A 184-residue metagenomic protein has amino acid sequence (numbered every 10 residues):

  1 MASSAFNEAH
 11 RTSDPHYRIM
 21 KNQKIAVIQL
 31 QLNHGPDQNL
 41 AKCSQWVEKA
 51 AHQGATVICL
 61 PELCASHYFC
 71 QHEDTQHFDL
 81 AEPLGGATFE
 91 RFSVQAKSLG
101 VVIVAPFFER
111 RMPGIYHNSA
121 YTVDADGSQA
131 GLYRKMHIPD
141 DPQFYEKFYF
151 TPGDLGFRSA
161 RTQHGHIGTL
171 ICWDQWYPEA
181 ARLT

Functional and structural regions predicted by a protein language model:
E8-I19: Short, Lys/Arg-enriched N-terminal segments with co-localized hydrophobic residues within the first ~10-30 amino acids
K21-I25: Extreme N-terminal starter segment of soluble prokaryotic enzymes
A26-I28, I58, G168-L170: Hydrophobic positions in the central parallel beta-sheet of the AAA+
Q29-H34: Short polar catalytic/cofactor-binding loops
P36, Q45-D126, L132: Cys-nucleophile CN-hydrolase/nitrilase-fold catalytic domain and related Cys-dependent amidase chemistry that acts on
Q38-V47, Y177-R182: Short, acidic/polar
E82, V94, R111-T184: Active-site catalytic loop in hydrolytic enzyme cores
